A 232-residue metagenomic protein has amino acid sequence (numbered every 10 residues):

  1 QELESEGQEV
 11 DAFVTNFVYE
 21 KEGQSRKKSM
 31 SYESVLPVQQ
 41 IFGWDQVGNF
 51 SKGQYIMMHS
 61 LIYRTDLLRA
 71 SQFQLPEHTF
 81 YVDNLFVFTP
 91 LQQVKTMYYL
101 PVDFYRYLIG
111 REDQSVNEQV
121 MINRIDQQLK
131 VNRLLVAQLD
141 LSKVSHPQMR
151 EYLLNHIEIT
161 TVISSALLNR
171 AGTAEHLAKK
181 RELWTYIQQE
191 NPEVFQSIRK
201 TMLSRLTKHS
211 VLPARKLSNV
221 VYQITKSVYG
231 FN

Functional and structural regions predicted by a protein language model:
Q1-Y98, Y105, I109-M121: Donor-binding/catalytic cores of nucleotide-activated saccharide and glycerol-phosphate transferases/polymerases
E9, G23-P37, F50, D126-L141 (+4 more regions): Inter-domain helical "communication" segments and dimerization helices that couple sensory or membrane-embedded modules
M57, I62, D126-L129, N155: Alpha-helix N-cap/helix-start motif at coil-to-helix transitions, marked by capping-box chemistry
L67, S145-M149, A171: Short acidic, glycine/proline-enriched loop segments that cap or flank alpha-helices
V102-R111, N117-V144, T160-I163, R170-P192: Catalytic core of nucleotide-sugar-dependent glycosyltransferases
S145-E151, F195-I198: Short, surface-exposed acidic
P147-A166: Amphipathic alpha-helical protein-interaction segments enriched in hydrophobic
R170-N232: Membrane-interface aromatic/basic loop that binds lipid-linked glycans or pyrophosphate carriers, typified by
